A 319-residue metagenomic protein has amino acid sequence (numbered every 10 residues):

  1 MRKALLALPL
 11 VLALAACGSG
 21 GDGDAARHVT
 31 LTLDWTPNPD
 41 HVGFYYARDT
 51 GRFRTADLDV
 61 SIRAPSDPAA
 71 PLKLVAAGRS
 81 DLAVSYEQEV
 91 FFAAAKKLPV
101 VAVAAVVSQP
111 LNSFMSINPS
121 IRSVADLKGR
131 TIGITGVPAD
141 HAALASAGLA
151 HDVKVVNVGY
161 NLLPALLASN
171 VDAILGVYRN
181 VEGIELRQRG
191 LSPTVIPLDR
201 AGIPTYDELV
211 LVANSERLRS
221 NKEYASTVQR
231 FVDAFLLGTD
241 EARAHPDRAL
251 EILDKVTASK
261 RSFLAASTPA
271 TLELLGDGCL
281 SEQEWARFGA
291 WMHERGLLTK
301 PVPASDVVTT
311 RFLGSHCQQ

Functional and structural regions predicted by a protein language model:
M1-A4: Positively charged n-region of N-terminal signal peptides that target proteins for export
A13-A16: C-terminal motif of bacterial Sec signal peptides marking the signal peptidase cleavage site
G18-G20: Bacterial signal peptide processing site
G23-G159, L163-N180, V195-P197, T205: Short, glycine-/small- and polar/acidic-enriched structural segments that line small-molecule recognition paths
T55, A125, R200-P204, R219-N221 (+1 more regions): Short, solvent-exposed loop/beta-turn-alpha elements that line the ligand-binding surface or hinge of extracytoplasmic
Q88, Y160-K255: Pocket-lining segment of extracytoplasmic ligand-binding domains
N221-L297: Secondary-structure end/capping motifs
G289-Q319: Conserved C-terminal helix/tail region of periplasmic/extracytoplasmic solute-binding proteins
